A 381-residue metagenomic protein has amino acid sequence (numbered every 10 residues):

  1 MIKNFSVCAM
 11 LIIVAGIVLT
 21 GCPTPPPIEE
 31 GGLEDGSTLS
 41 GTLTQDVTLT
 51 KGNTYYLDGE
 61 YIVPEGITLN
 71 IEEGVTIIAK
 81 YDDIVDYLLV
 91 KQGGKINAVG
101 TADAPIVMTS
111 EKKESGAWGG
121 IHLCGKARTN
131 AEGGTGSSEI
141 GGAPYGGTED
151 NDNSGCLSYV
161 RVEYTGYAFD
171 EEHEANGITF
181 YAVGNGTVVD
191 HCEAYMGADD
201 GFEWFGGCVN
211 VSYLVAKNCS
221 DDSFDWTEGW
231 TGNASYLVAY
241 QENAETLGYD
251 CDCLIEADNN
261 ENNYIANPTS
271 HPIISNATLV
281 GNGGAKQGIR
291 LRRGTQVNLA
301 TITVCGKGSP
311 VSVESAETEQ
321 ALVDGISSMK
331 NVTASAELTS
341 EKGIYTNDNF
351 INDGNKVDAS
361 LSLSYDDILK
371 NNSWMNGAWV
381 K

Functional and structural regions predicted by a protein language model:
M1-S6, V14-L39: Bacterial Sec-dependent N-terminal signal peptides
L11-I12, V107: Surface-exposed helix-loop "recognition/capping" segments that flank conserved functional motifs and form interaction
I12-I13, S115: Low-complexity, intrinsically disordered regions enriched in charged/polar residues
P27-L69, K80-K95, G100, P105 (+2 more regions): Extracellular beta-rich repeat passengers
